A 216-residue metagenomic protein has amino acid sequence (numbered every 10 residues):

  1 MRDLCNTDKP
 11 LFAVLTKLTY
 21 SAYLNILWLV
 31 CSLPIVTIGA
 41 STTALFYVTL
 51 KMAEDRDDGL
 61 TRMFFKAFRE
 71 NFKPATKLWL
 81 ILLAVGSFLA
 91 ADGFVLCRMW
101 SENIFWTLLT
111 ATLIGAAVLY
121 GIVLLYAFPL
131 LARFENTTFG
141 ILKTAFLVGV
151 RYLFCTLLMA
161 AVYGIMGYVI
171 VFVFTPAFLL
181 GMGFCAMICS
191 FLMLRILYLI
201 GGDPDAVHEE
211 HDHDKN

Functional and structural regions predicted by a protein language model:
M1-W100, I104-L109, L113, Y120-N216: Helix-coil boundary and N-terminal low-complexity module in membrane systems
